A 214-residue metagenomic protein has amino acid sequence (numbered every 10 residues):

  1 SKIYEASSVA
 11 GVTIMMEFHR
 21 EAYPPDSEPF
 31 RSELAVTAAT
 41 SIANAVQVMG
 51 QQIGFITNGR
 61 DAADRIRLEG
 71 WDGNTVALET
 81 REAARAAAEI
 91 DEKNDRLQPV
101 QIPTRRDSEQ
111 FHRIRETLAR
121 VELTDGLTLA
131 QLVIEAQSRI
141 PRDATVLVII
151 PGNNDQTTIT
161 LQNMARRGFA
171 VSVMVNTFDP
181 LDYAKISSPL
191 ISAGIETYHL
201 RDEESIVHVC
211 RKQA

Functional and structural regions predicted by a protein language model:
S1-E5, T40, Q98-Q101, R105 (+1 more regions): Short, well-ordered helical secondary-structure segments
S1-W71, T145-I149, T160-N163, R167 (+1 more regions): An amphipathic, basic-hydrophobic helix/alpha-beta surface used to engage anionic, phosphate-rich ligands or surfaces
I14-E17, T37-S41, L78-A83, V171-V175 (+1 more regions): Glycine-rich loops and low-complexity Gly/Arg-rich segments that provide flexible linkers or classic glycine-based
M16-R20, A88-N94, D107-Q110, E135-S138 (+1 more regions): Short amphipathic alpha-helical segments, especially helix-boundary/capping motifs
F18-S27, D95-I102, I114-L118: Short, flexible active-site loops
A35, D61-A63, G70-H112: Small-residue-rich helix-loop
Q101-P103, H112-A214: Von Willebrand factor type A / integrin I
